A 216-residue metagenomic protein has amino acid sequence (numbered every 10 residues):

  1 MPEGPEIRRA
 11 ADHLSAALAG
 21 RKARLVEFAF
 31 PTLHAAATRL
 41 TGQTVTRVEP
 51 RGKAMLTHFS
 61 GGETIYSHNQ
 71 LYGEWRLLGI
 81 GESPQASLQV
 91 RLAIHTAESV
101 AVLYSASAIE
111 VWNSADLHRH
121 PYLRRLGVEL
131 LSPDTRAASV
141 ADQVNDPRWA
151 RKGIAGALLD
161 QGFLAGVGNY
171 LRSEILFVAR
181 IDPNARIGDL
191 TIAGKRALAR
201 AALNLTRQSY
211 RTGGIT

Functional and structural regions predicted by a protein language model:
M1-W112: Gly/Gly-Pro- and Ser/Thr-rich, intrinsically disordered tail segments characteristic of DNA damage-repair and tolerance
E3-E6, A10, A19, R119-Y122 (+4 more regions): Alpha-helical structural motif
K22-L40, E49, Q143-T216: Basic, nucleic-acid-binding surfaces and adjacent catalytic neighborhoods in DNA/RNA-processing proteins
I65-V178: Phosphate/anion-contacting hairpin/loop surfaces
